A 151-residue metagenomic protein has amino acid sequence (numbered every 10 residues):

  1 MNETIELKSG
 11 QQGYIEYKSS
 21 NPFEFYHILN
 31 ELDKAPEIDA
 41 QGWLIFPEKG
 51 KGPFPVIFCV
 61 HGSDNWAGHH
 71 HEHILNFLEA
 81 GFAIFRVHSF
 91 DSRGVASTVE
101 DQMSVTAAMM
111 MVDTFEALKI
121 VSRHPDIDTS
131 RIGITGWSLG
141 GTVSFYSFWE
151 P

Functional and structural regions predicted by a protein language model:
M1-G52: N-terminal cap/lid segment of alpha/beta-hydrolase-fold proteins
A35, H70, A107-M110: Short, conserved glycine- and acidic-residue-centered signature motifs in active-site or ligand-binding loops
G50-F54, C59-A96: Short substrate-entry loop that stabilizes the transition state in hydrolases
L75, E79, R123, W149-E150: Short, well-ordered alpha-helices that flank and scaffold nucleotide-derived cofactor binding pockets
V95-S104: Surface-exposed, active-site-proximal loop segments in enzymatic domains
M103-P125, Y146: Alpha/beta-hydrolase active-site loop
I127-S138: Alpha/beta-hydrolase fold nucleophile elbow
G141-P151: Short glycine-enriched nucleophile-adjacent loop and the immediately C-terminal alpha-helix near the catalytic center
